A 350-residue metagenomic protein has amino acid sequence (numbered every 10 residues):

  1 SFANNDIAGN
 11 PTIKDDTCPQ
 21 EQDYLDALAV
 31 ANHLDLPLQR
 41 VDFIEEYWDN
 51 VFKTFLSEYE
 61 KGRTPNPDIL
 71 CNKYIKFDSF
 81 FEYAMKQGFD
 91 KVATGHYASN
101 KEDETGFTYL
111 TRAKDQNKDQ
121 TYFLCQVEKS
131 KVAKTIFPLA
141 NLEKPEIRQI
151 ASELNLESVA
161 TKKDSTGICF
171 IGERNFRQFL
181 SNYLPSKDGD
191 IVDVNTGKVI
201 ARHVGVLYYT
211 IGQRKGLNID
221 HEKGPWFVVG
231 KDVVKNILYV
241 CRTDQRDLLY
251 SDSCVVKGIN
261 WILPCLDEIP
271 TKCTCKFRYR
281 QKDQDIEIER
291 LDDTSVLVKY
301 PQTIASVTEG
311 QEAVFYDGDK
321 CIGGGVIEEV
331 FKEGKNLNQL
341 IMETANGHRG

Functional and structural regions predicted by a protein language model:
S1-C125, V228, L340-G347: ATP-dependent adenylation/nucleotidyltransferase module used to activate substrates
A93-N100, F107-G350: AMP-forming adenylation/ATP pyrophosphatase catalytic core
